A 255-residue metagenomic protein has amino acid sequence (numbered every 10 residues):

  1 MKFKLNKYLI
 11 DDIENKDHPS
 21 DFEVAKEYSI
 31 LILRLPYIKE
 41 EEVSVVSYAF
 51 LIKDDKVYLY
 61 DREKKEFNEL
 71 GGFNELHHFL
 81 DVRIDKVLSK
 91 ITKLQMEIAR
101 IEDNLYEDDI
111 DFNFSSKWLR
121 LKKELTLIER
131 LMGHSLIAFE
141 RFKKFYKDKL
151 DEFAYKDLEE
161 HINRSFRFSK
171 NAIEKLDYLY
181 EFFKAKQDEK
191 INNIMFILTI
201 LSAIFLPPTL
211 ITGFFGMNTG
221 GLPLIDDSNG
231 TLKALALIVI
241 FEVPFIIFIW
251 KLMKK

Functional and structural regions predicted by a protein language model:
M1-F145, L150, D157, H161-R164 (+1 more regions): Peripheral, non-transmembrane regulatory/ligand-interaction domains of membrane transport proteins
N74, L105, F112, E152 (+3 more regions): General secondary-structure edge motif
E75, R83, K90, S115-W118 (+12 more regions): Functionally constrained cores in energy, signaling, and assembly domains
V87, I91, E97-I98, W118 (+5 more regions): Intracellular alpha-helical coupling/juxtamembrane segments of multi-pass membrane proteins
K170-K255: Hydrophobic alpha-helical transmembrane segments and their immediately adjacent juxtamembrane loops
